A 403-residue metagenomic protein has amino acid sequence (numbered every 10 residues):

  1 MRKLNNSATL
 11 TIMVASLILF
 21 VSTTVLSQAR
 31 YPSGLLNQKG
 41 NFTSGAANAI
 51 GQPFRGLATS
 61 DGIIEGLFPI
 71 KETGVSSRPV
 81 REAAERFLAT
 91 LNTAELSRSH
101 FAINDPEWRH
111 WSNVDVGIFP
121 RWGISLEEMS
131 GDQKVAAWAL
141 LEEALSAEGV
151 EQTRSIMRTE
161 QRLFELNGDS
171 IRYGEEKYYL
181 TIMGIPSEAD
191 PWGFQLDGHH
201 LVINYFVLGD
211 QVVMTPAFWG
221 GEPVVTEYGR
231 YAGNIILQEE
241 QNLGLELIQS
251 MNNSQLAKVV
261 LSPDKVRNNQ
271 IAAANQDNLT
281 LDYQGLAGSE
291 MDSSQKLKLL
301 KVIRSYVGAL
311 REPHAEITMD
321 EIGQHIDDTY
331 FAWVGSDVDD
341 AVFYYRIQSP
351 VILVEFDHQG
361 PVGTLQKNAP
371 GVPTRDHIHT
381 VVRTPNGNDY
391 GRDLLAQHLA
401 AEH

Functional and structural regions predicted by a protein language model:
R2-M13: Bacterial N-terminal signal peptides that target proteins for export
T11-S22: Bacterial N-terminal signal peptides
T23-S27: Sec/Tat signal peptide C-region and signal peptidase I cleavage site
Q28-T90, S97-S146, V150-H403: A cross-kingdom marker for long, charged
